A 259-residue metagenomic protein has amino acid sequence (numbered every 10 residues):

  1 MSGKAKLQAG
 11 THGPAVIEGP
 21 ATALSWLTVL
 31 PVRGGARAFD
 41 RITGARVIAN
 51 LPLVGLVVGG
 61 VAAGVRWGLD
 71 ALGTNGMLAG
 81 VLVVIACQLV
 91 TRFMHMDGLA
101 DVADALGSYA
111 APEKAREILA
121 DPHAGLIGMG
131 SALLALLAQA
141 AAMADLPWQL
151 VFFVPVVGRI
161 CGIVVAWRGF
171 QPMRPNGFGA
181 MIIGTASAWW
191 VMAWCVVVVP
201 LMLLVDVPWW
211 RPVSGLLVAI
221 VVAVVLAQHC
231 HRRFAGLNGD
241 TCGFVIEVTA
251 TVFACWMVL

Functional and structural regions predicted by a protein language model:
M1-R92, A110-R116, D121-L259: Hydrophobic alpha-helical transmembrane segments
F93-G98: Juxtamembrane transmembrane-helix boundary signature
L106: Short, small-residue-enriched loops and turns at beta-alpha junctions that line or gate enzyme active sites
